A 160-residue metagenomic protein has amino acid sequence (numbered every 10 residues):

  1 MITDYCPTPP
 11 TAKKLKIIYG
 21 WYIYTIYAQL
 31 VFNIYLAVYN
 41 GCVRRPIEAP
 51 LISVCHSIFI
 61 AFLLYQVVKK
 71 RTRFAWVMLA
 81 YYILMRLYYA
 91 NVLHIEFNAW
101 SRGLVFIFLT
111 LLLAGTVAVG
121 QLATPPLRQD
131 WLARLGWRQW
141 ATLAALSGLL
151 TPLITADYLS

Functional and structural regions predicted by a protein language model:
M1-S160: Topology signature of small-to-medium multi-pass alpha-helical membrane proteins
